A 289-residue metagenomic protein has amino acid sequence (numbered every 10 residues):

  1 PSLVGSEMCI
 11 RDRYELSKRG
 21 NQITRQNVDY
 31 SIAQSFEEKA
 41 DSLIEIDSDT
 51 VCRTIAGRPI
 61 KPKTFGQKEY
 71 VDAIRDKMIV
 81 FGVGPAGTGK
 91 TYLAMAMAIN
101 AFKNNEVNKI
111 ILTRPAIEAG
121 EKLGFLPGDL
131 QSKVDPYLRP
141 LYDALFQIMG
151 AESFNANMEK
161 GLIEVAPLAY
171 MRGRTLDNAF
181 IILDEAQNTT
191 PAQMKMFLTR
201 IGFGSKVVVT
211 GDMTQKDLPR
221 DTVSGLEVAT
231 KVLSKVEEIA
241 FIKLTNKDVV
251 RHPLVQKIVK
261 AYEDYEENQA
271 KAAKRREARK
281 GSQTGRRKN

Functional and structural regions predicted by a protein language model:
S2-C9: Short, small-residue-biased leader/transition segments that mark boundaries at the very start of proteins
R11-K61: Core recognition of P-loop NTPase motor domains used across DNA-transaction enzymes
D12, A56-E69, A73-L183, Q187-K288: Conserved helicase motor core of SF1/SF2 NTP-dependent helicases
